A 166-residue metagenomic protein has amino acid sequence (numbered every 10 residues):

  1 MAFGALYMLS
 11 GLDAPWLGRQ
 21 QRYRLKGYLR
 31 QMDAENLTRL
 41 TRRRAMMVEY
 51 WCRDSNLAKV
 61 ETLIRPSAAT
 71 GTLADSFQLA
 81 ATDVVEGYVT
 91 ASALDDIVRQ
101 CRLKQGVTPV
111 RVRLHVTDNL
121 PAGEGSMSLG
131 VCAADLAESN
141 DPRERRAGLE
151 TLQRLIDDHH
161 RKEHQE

Functional and structural regions predicted by a protein language model:
F3, Y7-P15, R19, Y23-E166: Phosphate-handling catalytic interfaces
